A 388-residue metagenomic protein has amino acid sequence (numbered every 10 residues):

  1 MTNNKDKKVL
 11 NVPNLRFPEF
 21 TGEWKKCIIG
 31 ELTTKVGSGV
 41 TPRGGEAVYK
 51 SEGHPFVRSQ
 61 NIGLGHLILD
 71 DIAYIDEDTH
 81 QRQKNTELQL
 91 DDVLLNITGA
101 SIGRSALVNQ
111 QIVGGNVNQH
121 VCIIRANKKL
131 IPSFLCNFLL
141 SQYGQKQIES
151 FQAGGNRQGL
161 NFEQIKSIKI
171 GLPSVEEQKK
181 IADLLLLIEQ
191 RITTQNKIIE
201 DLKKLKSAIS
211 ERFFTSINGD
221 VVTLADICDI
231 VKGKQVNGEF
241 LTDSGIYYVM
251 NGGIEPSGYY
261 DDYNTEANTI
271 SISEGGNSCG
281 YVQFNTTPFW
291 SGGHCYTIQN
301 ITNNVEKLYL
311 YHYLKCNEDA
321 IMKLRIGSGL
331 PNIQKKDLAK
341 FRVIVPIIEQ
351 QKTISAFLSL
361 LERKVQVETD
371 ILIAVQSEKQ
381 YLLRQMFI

Functional and structural regions predicted by a protein language model:
M1-I28, L172-T223, K340-I388: Amphipathic alpha-helical coiled-coil/heptad-repeat segments
D6-V9, P13, G114-C122, A153-E176 (+2 more regions): A short glycine-rich beta-alpha junction/loop motif
N14-V40, S167, R212-Q235, F240-G252: Non-catalytic DNA-recognition/assembly elements of restriction-modification systems
P42, R58-S59, D70-L140, N251-N317 (+3 more regions): A short beta-sheet element
R43-V48, F151, N237-G245, I326: Short coil/turn segments at secondary-structure boundaries
Y49-L67: Short beta-strand/loop turn elements enriched in aromatics
